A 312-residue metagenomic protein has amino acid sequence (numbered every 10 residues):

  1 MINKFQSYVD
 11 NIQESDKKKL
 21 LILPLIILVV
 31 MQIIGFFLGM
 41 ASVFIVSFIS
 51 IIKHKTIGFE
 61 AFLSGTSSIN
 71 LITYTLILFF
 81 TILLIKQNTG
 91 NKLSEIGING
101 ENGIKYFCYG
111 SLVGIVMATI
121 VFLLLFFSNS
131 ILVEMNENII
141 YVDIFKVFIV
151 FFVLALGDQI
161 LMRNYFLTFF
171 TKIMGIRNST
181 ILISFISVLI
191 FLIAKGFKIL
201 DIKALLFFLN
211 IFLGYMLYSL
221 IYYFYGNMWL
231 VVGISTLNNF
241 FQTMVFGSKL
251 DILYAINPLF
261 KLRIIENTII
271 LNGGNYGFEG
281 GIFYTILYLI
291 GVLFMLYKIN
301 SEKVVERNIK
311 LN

Functional and structural regions predicted by a protein language model:
I2-S15, S42-Y109, F126-N136, F166: Membrane-helix interface linkers and caps
I27-F36, T75-L84, G114-F122, Y284-I299: Hydrophobic core of alpha-helical transmembrane segments in multi-pass integral membrane proteins
I33, F37, A204-I269: Functionally important transmembrane alpha-helices
V121, I176-K195, I211: Small-polar-interrupted transmembrane alpha-helices in polytopic inner-membrane proteins
S130-E137, A194-I202: Membrane-interface helix caps and helix-loop-helix hairpins in membrane proteins
G157-I183, L220-N227: Membrane-interface helix/loop boundary segments of multi-pass membrane proteins
F240-N312: C-terminal membrane module of polytopic membrane proteins
